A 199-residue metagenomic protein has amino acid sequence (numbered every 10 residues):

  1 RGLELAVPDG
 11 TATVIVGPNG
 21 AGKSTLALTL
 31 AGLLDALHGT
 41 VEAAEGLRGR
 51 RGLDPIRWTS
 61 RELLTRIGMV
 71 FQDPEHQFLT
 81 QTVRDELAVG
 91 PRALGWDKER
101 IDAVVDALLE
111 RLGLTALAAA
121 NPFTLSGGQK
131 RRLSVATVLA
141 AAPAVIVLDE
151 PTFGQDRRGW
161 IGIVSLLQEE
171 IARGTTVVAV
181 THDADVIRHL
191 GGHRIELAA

Functional and structural regions predicted by a protein language model:
V16-P18: The feature captures the beta-strand-to-loop junction immediately N-terminal to the Walker
A31: Helix-to-loop junction immediately C-terminal to a conserved catalytic motif
T40-E62: ABC ATPase NBD Q-loop/coupling interface
E99-L117: Conserved ABC ATPase "signature" region
N121-L125: Conserved ABC ATPase signature
V135: Hydrophobic anchor residue at the start of the ABC signature
V138-L139: ABC ATPase C-loop
I146-D149: Catalytic Walker B motif of ABC-type/P-loop ATPase nucleotide-binding domains
